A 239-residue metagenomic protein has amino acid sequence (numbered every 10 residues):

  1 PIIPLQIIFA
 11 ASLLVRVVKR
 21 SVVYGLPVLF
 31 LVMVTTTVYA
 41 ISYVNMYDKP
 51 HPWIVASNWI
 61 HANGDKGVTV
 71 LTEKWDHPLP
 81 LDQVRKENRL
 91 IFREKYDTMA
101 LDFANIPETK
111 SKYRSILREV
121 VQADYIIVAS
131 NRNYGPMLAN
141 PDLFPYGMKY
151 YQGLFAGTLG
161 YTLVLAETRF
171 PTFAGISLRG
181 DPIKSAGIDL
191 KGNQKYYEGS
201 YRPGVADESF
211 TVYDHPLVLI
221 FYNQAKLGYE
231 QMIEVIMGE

Functional and structural regions predicted by a protein language model:
P1-F9: Membrane-embedded alpha-helical segments of multi-pass membrane proteins, especially the transmembrane helices
I2, I41-S42: Membrane-embedded glycan-lipid processing machinery
I3, V34-T36, R114-I116: Bulky hydrophobic/aromatic packing residues
I8-I41: Signature aromatic-anchored transmembrane alpha helix within multi-pass, membrane-resident enzymes that catalyze glycan
V32, P50-W53: Membrane-topology and secretion signals of cell-surface/extracellular proteins
N45, P52-E239: C-terminal luminal/periplasmic domains and tails of membrane-associated envelope-modifying transferases
